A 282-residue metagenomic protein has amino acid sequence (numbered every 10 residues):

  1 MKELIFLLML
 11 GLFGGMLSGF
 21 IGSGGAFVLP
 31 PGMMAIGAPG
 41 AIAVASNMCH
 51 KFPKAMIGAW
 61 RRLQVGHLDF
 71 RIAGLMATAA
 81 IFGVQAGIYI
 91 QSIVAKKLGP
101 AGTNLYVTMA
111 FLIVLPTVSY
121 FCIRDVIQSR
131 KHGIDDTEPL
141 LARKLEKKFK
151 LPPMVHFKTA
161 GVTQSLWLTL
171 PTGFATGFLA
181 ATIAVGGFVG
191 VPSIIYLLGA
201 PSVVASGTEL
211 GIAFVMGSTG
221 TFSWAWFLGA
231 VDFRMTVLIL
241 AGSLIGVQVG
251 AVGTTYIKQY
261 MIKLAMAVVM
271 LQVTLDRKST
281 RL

Functional and structural regions predicted by a protein language model:
M1-L10, Q64-A175, W226-L282: Juxtamembrane transmembrane-helix boundary motif
L10-G22, G173-A184: Transmembrane alpha-helix interface/packing and boundary motifs in multi-pass membrane proteins, characterized by
I21, A26-A73: Juxtamembrane transmembrane-helix termini in multi-pass membrane transport proteins
I21-L29, T182-S193: Transmembrane helix boundary and interhelical junction motifs in multipass membrane proteins
G22, P39, D69, A95 (+3 more regions): A helix-boundary/kink motif common to multi-pass secondary transporters, especially Major Facilitator Superfamily
L29-I42, G190-V204, S223: Interfacial segments of multi-pass membrane proteins
P39-F52, L210, G229-S243: Structural signature of hydrophobic alpha-helical transmembrane segments
K54-V65, V215-V231: Membrane-interface helix-cap regions at the ends of transmembrane helices in multi-pass membrane proteins
